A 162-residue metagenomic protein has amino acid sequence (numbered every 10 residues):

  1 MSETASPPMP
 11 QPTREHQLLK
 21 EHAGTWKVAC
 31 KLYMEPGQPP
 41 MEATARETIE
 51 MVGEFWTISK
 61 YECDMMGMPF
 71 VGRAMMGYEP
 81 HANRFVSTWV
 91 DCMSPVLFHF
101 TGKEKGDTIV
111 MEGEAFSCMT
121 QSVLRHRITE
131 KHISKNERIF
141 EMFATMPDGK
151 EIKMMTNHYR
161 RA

Functional and structural regions predicted by a protein language model:
M1-A162: Hydrophobic small-molecule pocket/channel-lining residues, especially in calycin-type beta-barrels
